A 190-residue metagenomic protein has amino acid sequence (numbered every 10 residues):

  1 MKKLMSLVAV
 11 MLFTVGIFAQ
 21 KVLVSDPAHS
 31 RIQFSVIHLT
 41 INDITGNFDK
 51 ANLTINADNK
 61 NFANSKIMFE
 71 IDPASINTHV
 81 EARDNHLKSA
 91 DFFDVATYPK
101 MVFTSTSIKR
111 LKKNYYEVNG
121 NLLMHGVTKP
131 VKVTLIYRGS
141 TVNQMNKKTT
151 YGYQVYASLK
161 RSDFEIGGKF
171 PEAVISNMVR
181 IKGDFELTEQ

Functional and structural regions predicted by a protein language model:
M1-V22: Bacterial Sec-dependent N-terminal signal peptides
Q20-Q190: Low-complexity, acidic/polar, glycine-enriched regions of mature
